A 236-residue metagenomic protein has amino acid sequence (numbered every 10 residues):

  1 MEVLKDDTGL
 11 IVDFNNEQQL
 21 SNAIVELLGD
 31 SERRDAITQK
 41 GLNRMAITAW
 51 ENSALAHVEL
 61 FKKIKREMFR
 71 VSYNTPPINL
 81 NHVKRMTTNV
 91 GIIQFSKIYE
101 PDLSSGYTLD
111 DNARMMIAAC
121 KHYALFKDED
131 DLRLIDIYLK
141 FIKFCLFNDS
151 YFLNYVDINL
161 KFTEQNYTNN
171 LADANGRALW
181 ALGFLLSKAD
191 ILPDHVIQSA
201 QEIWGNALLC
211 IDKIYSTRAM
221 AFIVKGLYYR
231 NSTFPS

Functional and structural regions predicted by a protein language model:
M1-V3: Short glycine/proline-enriched, acidic/aromatic patches that form the donor-sugar handling elements
D6, L10-E17, E26-S31: Conserved acidic donor-binding segment of nucleotide-sugar-dependent glycosyltransferases
E17, R34, A46-A54: Amphipathic alpha-helical segment in the mid-to-C-terminal domain of diverse UDP/GDP-sugar glycosyltransferases
E26, R33-I47: A short, well-ordered alpha-helix in the C-terminal region of glycosyltransferases
W50-L80: C-terminal alpha-helical cap of glycosyltransferases
P77-I98, L134-Y151, I197-Y215, S236: Long, well-ordered core segments of solenoidal/helical folds
N81-S104, S150-A174, N206, A221-T233: Carbohydrate-binding/catalytic loop surfaces
R114-E129, R177-P193, F222-P235: Well-ordered alpha-helical scaffold segments within catalytic/enzyme domains
